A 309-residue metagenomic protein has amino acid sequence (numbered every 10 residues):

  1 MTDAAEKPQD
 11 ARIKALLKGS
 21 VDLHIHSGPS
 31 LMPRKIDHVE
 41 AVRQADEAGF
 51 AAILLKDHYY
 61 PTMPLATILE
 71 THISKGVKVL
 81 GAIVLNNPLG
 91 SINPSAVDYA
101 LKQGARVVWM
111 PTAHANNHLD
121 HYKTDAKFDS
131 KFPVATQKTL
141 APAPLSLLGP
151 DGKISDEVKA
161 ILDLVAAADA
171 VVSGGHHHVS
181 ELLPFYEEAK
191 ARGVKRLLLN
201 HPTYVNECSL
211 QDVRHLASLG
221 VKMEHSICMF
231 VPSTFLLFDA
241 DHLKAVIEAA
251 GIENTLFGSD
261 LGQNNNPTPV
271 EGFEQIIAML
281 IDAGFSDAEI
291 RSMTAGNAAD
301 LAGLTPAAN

Functional and structural regions predicted by a protein language model:
T2-V77: An N-terminally biased module of ancient metal coordination in phosphate/nucleic-acid-related enzymes
D22, E40-M63, G76-N86, A105-A113 (+3 more regions): Divalent metal-dependent hydrolysis catalytic cores, especially in the metallo-beta-lactamase
H26-G28, H58, A82-P88, P111-A115 (+4 more regions): Active-site beta-loop-alpha junctions enriched in small/polar residues
I36-E40, S155, Q211, L236-K244 (+1 more regions): Charged helix-capping and loop-helix junction motifs
L65-L69, V179-G193, S209-A217, D239-I247: Distinct, well-ordered alpha-helical segments
G90-L199: Extended substrate/RNA-proximal surfaces in nucleic-acid metabolism proteins
I252-P269: Short acidic/histidine-rich active-site segments
G272-N309: Mid-to-C-terminal alpha-helical segments outside catalytic/metal-binding sites
